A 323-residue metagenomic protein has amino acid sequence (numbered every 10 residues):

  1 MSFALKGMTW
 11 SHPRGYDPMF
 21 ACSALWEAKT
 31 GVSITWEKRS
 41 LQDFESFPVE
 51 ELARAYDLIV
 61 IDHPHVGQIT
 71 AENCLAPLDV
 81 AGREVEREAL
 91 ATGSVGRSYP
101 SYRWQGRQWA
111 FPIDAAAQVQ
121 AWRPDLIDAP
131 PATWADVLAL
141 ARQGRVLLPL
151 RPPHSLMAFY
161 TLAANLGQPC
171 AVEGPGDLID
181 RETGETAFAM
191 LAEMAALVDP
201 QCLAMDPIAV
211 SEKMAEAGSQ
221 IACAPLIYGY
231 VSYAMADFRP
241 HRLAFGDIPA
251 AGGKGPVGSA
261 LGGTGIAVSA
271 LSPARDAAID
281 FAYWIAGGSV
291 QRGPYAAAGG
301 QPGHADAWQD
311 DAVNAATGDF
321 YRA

Functional and structural regions predicted by a protein language model:
M1-H65: Conserved N-terminal structural module of periplasmic/extracytoplasmic solute-binding proteins
F44-Y56, E72, P207-C223: Short helices/loops that flank or line small-molecule/ion binding pockets
V60-H65, P207, A224-S232, T317-Y321: Beta->alpha turn/N-cap motifs
V66-V119, A129: Hinge/lid segment of periplasmic solute-binding proteins
W109-F111, Q118, D136-D177, T183 (+1 more regions): Extracytoplasmic/periplasmic solute-binding protein
G174-D206: Glycine-centered hinge/linker elements that transmit conformational signals in sensory and ligand-binding systems
L197-P273: Extracytoplasmic/periplasmic substrate-binding proteins
S232-F238, K254-A323: C-terminal lobe and pocket-closing loops of periplasmic/extracytoplasmic Venus-flytrap solute-binding proteins
